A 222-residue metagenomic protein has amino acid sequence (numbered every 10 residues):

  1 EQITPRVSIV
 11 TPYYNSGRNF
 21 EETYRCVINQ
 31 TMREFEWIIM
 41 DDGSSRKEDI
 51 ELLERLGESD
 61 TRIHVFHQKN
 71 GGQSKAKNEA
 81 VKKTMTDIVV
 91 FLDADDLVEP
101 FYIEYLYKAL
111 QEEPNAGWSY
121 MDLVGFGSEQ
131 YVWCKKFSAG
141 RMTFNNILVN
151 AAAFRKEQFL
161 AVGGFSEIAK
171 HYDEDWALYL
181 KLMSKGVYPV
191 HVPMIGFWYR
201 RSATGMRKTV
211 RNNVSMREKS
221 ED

Functional and structural regions predicted by a protein language model:
E1-C26: N-proximal low-complexity "stem/linker" segments adjacent to membrane-targeting elements
P5-S8, E36, A177: Cell-envelope/extracellular polymer assembly enzymes that use nucleotide-activated donors
R25-E34: Short, acidic, metal-binding catalytic loop of nucleotide-sugar glycosyltransferases
D41-L52, D93: A conserved acidic beta->alpha catalytic loop
Q68-T84: Glycine-rich, basic loop-to-helix element that forms the pyrophosphate-binding segment of sugar-nucleotide handling
V89: Short aromatic/hydrophobic "clamp" motif used to bind/position activated sugar donors
F101-V132: Conserved donor NDP-sugar-binding/catalytic core segment of glycosyltransferases
G140-K219: Conserved nucleotide-sugar donor-binding catalytic segment
